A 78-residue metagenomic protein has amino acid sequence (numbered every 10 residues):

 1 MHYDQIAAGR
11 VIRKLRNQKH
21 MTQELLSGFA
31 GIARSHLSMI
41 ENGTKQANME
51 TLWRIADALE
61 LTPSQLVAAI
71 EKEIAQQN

Functional and structural regions predicted by a protein language model:
M1-Q18: A short, Lys/Arg-rich alpha-helix, primarily the initiator
I12, Q23, R34, M49-L52: Helix-turn-helix DNA-binding elements, focusing on the entry/boundary residues of the two helices that contact DNA
N17, G28, D57: Alpha-helical residues within the helix-turn-helix
H20-M39: Short alpha-helical DNA-recognition segment
T44-A56, P63: Short, basic-rich loop-to-helix N-cap that marks the start of a DNA-contacting helix
D57, Q65-N78: Short, charged recognition helix plus adjacent turn of helix-turn-helix-like nucleic-acid-binding domains
